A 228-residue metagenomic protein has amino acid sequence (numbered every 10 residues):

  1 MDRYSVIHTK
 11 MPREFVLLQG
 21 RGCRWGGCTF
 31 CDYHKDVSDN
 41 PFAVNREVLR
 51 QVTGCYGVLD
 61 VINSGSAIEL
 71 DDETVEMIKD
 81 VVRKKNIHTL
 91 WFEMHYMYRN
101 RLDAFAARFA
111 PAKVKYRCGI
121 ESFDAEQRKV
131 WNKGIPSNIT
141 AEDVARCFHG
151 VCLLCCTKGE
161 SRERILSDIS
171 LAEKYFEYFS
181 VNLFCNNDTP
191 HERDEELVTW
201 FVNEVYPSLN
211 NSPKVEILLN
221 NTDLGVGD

Functional and structural regions predicted by a protein language model:
D2-P12, Y56, L166-D228: Auxiliary Fe-S-binding modules of radical SAM enzymes
D2-V44: Canonical Radical SAM [4Fe-4S] cluster-binding loop centered on the CxxxCxxC motif and its immediate flanking residues
Y33-E47, C55-D72, V82-R101, K113-N138 (+2 more regions): Core AdoMet radical
L70-K79, R99-F109, R162-I165: Distinct, well-ordered alpha-helical segments
D72-E73, K129-N132, E160-E163, T189-L197: Short, flexible/disordered intra-domain loops and linkers
V75-K85, S137-V151, L197-I217: Alpha-helix-loop-beta-strand connector modules within alpha/beta enzyme cores
R83-N86, A107-P111, A145-R146, E173-Y175: Short, conserved loop/helix-junction motifs that constitute active-site signature segments in enzyme catalytic cores
F123-A125, D143-D168, V181-E192: Conserved strand-turn element in the central/C-terminal portion of the radical SAM core barrel that lines
